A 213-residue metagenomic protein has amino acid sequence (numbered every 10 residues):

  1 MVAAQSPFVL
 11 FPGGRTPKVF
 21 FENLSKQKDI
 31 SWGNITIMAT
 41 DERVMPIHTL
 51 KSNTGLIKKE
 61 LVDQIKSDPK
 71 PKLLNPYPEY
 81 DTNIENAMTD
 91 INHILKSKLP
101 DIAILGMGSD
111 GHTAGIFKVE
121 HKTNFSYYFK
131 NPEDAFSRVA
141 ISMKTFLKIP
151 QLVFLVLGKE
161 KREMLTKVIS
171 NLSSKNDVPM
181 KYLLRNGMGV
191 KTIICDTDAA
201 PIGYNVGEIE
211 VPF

Functional and structural regions predicted by a protein language model:
M1-V9, K26, K66, E85: N-terminal glycine-/serine-/threonine-rich phosphate-binding loop
F11-T16, L105-S109, L157: Glycine-rich beta-strand-to-loop/alpha-helix junction loops that act as flexible
E22-W32, G55, K59, K118-F125 (+1 more regions): A glycine- and small-aliphatic-rich helix-loop capping segment at beta-alpha/alpha-beta transitions that lines
K28-T36, I65-S67, K144-I149, L183-M188: Short, conserved loop/helix-junction motifs that constitute active-site signature segments in enzyme catalytic cores
W32-I104, P212: Ligand-binding beta-strand-loop-alpha-helix segment within the catalytic cores of soluble metabolic enzymes
T36, T40, I47-H48, T113-G115 (+2 more regions): Active-site histidine-anchored catalytic micro-motif
I102-T145: Class I SAM-dependent methyltransferase SAM-binding "motif I" and its flanking Rossmann-like core
P150-F213: ATP/nucleoside-binding phosphotransfer catalytic cores, i.e., glycine-rich phosphate-binding loops
